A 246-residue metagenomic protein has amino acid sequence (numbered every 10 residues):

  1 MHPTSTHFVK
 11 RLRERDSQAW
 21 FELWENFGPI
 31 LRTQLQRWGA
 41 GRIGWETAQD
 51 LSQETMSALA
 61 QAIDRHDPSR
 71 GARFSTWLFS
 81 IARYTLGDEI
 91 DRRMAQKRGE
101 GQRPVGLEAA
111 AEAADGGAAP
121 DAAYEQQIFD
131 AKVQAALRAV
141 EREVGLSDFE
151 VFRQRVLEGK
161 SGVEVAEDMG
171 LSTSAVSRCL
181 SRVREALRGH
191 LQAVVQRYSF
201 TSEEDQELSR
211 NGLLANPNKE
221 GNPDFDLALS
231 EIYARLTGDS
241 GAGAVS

Functional and structural regions predicted by a protein language model:
M1-S246: Intrinsic, short, N-terminal disordered tails of RNA polymerase sigma-factor systems
